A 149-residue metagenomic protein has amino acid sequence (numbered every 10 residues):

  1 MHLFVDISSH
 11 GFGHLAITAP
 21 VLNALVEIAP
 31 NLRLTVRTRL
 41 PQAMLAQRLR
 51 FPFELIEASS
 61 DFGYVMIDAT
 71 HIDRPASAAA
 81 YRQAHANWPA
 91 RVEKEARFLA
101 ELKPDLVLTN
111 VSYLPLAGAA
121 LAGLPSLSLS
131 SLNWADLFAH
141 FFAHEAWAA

Functional and structural regions predicted by a protein language model:
M1-F51: N-terminal subdomain of nucleotide-sugar transferases
F4-D6, L108, L129: Structural motif
A19, A119-A122, H140: Short amphipathic alpha-helical segments
P30, L102, A122-L124: Helix C-cap/helix->beta junction micro-motif
L32-A86: Conserved nucleotide-sugar phosphate-binding/catalytic loop shared by glycosyltransferases and other
M44, V107-L121: An aromatic- and histidine-rich active-site surface loop
I72-L106: Conserved nucleotide-sugar donor-binding subdomain of glycosyltransferases
P125-A149: Active-site-proximal region of nucleotide-activated glycan assembly enzymes, centered on histidine/acidic-rich loops
